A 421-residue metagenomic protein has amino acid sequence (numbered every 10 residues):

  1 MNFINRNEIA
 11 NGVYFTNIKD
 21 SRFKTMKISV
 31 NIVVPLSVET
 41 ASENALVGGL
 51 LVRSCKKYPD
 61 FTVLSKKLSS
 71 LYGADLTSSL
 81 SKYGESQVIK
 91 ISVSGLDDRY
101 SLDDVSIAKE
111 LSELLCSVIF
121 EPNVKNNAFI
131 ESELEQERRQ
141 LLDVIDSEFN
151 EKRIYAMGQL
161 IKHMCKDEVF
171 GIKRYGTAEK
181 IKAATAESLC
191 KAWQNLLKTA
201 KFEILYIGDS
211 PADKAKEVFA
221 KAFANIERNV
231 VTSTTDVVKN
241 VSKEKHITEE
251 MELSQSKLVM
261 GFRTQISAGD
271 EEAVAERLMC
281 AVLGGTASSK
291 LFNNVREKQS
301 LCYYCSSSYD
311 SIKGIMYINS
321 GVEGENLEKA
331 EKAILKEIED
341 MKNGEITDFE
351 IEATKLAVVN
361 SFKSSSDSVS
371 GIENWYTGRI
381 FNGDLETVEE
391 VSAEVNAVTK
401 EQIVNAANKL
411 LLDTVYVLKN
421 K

Functional and structural regions predicted by a protein language model:
M1-L71, D103, T177-K180, C190-N294 (+3 more regions): His/Glu-rich zincin catalytic helix
T16-I18, K24-N44, F61-S117, I154-G176 (+5 more regions): M16 family metallopeptidases and their MPP-like homologs
S54-K57, R99-L102, E121-I130: Short, polar/flexible loop-turn hinges at active-site or ligand-entry regions and domain interfaces
S65, E121-I145, T232-N240, K336 (+1 more regions): Acidic/histidine-enriched alpha-helical segments
Y72-T77, I181-A192, E244, K298-C305 (+1 more regions): Short amphipathic beta-strand starts and helix->beta connectors
S81-K82, C190-L197, S307-Y309, V404-N408: Short, flexible, solvent-exposed loop/turn segments with mixed acidic/basic and small polar residues
L141, S147-F149, L160, M164: Glycine-rich, mobile lid/loop segments that gate access to catalytic sites or pores
D143-S147, K243-K257, V359-V369: Short, low-order "capping/linker" segments at domain edges
